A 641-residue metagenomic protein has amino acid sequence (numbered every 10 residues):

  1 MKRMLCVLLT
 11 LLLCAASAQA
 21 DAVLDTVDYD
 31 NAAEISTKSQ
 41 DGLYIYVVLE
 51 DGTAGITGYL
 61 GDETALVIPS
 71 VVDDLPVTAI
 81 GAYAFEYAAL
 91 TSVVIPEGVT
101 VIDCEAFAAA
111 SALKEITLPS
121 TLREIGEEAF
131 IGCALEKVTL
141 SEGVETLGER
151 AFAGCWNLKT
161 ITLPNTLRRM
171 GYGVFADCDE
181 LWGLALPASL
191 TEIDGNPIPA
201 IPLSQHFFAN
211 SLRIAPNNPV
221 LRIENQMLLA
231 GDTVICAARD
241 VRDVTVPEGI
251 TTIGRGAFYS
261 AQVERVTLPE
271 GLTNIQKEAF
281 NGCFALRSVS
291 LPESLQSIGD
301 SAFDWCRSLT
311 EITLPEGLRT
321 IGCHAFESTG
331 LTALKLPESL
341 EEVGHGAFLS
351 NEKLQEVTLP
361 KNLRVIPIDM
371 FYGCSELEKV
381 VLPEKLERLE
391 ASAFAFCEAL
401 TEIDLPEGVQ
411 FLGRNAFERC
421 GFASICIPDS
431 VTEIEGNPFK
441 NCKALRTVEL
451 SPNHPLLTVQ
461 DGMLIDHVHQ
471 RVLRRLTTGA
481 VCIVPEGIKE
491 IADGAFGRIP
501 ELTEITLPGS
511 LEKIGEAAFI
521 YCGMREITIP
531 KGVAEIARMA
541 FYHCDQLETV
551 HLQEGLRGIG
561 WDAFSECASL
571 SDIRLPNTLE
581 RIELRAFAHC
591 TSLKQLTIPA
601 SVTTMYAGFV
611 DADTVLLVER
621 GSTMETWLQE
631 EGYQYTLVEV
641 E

Functional and structural regions predicted by a protein language model:
M1-T26, L628: Gram-positive cell-envelope targeting signals
D21-G42, E641: Low-complexity, acidic Ser/Thr/Pro-rich repeat tracts that form intrinsically disordered stalk/linker regions of very
A22, Y44-G52, G61-T78, A88-V101 (+22 more regions): Structural signature of tandem-repeat unit edges
I56-T57: Conserved functional micro-motifs across diverse proteins
G81-A84, C104-A106, G126-A129, G148-A151 (+17 more regions): Consensus positions within tandem repeat domains that build extended binding/scaffold surfaces
D232: Lipid-handling modules and contact-site tethers
I465-H467: Beta-solenoid repeat scaffold
G608-V610, E625-E630: Short loop/helix-cap segments at secondary-structure boundaries that form the rim of catalytic
